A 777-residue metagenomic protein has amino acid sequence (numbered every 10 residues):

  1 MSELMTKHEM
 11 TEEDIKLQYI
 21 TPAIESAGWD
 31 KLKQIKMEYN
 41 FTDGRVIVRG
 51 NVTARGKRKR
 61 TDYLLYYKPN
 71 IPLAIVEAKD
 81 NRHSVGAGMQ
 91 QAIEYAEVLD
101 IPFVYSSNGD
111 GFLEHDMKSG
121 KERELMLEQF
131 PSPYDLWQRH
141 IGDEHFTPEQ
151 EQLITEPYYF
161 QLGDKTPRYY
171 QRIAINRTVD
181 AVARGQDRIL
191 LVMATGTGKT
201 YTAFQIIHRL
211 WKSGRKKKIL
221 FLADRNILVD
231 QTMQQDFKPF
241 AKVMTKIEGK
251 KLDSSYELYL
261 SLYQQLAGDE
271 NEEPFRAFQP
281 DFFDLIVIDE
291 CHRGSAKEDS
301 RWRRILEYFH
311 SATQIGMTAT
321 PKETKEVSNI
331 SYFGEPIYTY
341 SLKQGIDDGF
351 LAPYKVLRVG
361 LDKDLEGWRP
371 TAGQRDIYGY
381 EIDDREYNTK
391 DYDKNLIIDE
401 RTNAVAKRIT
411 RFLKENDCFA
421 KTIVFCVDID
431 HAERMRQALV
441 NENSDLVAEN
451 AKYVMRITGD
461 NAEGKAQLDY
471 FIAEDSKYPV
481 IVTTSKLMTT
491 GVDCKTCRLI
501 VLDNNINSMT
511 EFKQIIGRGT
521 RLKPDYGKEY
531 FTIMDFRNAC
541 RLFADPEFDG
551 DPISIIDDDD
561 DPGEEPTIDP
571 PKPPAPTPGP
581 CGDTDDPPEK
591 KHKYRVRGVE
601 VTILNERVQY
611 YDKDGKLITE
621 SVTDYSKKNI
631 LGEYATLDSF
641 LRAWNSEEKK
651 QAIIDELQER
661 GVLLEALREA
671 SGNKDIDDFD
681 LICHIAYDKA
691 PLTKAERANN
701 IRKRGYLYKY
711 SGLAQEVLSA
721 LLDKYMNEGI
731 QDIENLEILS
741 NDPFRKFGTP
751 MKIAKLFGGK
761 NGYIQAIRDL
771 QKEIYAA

Functional and structural regions predicted by a protein language model:
S2-K218, A223, I227-V243, S254-L258 (+5 more regions): ATP-dependent helicase/translocase motor core
R82, Q265, R293, M455-P562: Conserved RecA-like P-loop NTPase helicase motor core
Y105-S107, Y259-L262, T313-T318, V482-T483: Structural recognition of the conserved hydrophobic beta-strand(s) that form the central parallel beta-sheet of P-loop
E257, N388-V482: Conserved C-terminal RecA-like helicase domain
R276-I315: SF2 helicase catalytic motif II
V327-A420: Interdomain helical connector at the RecA1-RecA2 junction of SF1/SF2 helicase-like NTPases
K343-D348, A352, L522-C581, P587-Y594 (+1 more regions): A conserved SF2-helicase RecA2
L413-K414, H431-Q437, N443, Y453 (+1 more regions): Catalytic cores and motor modules of nucleic-acid processing enzymes
